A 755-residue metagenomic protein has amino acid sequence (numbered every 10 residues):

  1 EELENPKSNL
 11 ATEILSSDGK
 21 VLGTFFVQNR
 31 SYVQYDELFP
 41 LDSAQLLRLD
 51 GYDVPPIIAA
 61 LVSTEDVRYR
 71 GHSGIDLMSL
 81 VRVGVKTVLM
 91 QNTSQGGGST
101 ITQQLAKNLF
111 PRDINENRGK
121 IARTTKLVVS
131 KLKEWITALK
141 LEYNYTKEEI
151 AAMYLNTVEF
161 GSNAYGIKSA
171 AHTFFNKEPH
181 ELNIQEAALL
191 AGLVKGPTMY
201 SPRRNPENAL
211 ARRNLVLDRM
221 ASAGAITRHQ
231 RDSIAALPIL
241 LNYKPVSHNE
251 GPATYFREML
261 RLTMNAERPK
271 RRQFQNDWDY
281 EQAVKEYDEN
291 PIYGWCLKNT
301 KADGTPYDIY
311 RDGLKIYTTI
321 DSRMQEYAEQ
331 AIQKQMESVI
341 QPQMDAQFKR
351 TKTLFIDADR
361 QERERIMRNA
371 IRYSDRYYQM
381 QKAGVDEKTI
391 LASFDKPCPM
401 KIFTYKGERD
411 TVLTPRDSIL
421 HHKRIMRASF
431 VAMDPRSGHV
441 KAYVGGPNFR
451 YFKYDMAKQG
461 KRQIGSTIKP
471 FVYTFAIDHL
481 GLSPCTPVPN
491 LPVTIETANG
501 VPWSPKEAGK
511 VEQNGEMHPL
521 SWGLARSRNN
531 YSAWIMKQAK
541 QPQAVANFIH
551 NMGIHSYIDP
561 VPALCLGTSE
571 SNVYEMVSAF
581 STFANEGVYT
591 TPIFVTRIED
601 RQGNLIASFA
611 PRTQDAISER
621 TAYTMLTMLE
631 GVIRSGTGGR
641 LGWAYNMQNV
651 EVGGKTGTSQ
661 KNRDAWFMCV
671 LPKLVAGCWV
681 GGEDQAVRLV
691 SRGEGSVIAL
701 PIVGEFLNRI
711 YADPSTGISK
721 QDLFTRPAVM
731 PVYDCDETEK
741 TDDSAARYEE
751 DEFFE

Functional and structural regions predicted by a protein language model:
N9, L15-L241, P245-R271, Q275-A283 (+5 more regions): Peptidoglycan glycan-strand catalytic modules in the bacterial/periplasmic cell-wall system
G19, L61, L105, I150 (+13 more regions): Residue-level preference for non-acidic, small/hydrophobic
S31-D50, I316, H421-A428, Y451-F471 (+2 more regions): Short active-site loop at a secondary-structure junction that contains or immediately precedes the catalytic residue(s)
Y52-D53, E65-D76, L89-S94, L141-K147 (+17 more regions): Bacterial peptidoglycan biogenesis and beta-lactam-recognition machinery
T100-I101, N108-N115, K120-L127, I320 (+5 more regions): Active-site-adjacent helix/loop patches that line small-molecule binding or acyl-intermediate pockets
R228-T319, R323-G384: Non-catalytic structural connector segments
P238, Q459-L520, T591-N604: Short, glycine/proline-biased beta-turn/loop segments that scaffold the active-site neighborhood
T318-S338, N369-D434, H439, Y443-V444 (+4 more regions): A penicillin-recognizing enzyme superfamily signal
